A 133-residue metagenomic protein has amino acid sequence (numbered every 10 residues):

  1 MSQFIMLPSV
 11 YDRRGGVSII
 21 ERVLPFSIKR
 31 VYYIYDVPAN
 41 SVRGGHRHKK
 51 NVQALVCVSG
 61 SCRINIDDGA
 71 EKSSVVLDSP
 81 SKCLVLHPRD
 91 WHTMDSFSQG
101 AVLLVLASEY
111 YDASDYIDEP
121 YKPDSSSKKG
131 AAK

Functional and structural regions predicted by a protein language model:
M1-L84, Q99-L106, Y111-K133: Non-catalytic, conserved peripheral segments adjacent to functional cores
L86-R89: Short beta-strand-centered segments at strand-helix junctions
W91-T93, S98: Beta-rich strand-turn-strand
